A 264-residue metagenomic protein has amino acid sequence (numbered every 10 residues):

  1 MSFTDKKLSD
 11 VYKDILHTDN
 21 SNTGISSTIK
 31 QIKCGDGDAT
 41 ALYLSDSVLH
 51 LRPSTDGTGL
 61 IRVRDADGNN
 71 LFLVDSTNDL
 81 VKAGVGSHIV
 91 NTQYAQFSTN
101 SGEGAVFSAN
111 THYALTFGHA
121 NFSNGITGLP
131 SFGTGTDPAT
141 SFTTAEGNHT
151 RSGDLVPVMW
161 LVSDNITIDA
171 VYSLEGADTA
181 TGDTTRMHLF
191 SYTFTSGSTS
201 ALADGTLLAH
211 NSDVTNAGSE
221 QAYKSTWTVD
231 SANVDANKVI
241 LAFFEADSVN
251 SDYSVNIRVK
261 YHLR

Functional and structural regions predicted by a protein language model:
M1-H112, S123: Intrinsic low-complexity, repeat-rich intrinsically disordered segments enriched in small/flexible residues
R62, R186-F190: Beta-strand signatures of extracellular beta-sandwich domains
K82-S163: Terminal (often C-terminal
N165-T179: A short beta-strand element within beta-rich, extracytoplasmic domains of secreted/secretory-pathway proteins
E175-T185, T195-S198, S248-D252: Extended, low-complexity, turn-rich repeat/linker tracts enriched in Gly/Pro/Ser/Thr and Asp/Glu that occur
A203-V229: Extracellular carbohydrate recognition and processing domains and analogous Trp-centered ligand-binding platforms
V229-S248: Noncatalytic modules at the cell exterior or secretory-pathway interfaces, chiefly beta-strand-rich lectin/adhesion
E245-R264: C-terminal interaction-tip segments
